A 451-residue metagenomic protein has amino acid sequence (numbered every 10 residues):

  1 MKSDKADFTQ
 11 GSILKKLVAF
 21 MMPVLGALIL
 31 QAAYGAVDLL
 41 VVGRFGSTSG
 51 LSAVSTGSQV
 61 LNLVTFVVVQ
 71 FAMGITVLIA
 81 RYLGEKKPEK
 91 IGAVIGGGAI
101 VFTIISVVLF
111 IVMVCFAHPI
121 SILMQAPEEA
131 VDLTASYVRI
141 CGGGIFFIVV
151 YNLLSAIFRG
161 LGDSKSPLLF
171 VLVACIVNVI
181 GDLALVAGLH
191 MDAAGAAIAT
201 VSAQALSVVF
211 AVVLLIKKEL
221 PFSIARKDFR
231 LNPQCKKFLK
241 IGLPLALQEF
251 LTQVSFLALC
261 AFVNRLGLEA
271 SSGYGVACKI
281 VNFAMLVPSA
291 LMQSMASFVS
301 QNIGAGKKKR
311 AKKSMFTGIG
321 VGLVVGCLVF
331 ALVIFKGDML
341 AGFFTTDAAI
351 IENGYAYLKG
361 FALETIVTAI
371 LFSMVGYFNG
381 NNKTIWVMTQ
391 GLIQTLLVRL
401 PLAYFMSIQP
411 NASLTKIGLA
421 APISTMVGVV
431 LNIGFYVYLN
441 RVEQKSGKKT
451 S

Functional and structural regions predicted by a protein language model:
M1-M21, I79-G144, G188-L243, V299-E364 (+1 more regions): Short alpha-helical transmembrane segments in multi-pass integral membrane proteins
A19, V42-N62, E129-L133, A193-A194 (+6 more regions): Interfacial/gating helices of multi-pass transporter permease domains
A19-D38, I140, A174, A203-S207 (+4 more regions): Transmembrane helical elements of multi-pass membrane transporters/channels
V24, L28, L40, V77 (+15 more regions): Transmembrane alpha-helix boundary and packing residues in multipass membrane permease domains and related
L25, I29, A33, V37 (+20 more regions): Generic alpha-helical transmembrane segments of integral inner-membrane proteins, especially permease/transport modules
I29, A33-S52, S121-E128, A184-M191 (+4 more regions): Helix-terminus/linker motif at the lipid-water interface of multi-pass membrane proteins
L51-I111, I148-P167, G273-A331, F335-G337 (+1 more regions): Small-residue-rich hydrophobic transmembrane alpha-helices
A72, C141-R159, P167-C175, A196-V209 (+5 more regions): Short runs within selected transmembrane alpha-helices of multi-pass transporters and secretion channels
